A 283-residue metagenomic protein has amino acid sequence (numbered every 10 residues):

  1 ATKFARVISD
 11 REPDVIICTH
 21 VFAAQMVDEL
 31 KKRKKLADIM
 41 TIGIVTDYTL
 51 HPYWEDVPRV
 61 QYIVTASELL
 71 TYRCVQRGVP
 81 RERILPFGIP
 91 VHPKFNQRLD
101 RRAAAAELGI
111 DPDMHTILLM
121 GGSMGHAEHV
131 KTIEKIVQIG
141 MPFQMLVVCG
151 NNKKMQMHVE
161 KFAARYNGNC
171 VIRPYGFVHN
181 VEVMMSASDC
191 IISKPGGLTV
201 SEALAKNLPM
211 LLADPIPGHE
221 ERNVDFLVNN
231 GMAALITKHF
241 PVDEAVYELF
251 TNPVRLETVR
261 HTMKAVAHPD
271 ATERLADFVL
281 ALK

Functional and structural regions predicted by a protein language model:
A1-V21, E29: Conserved nucleotide-sugar donor-binding subdomain of glycosyltransferases
Q61-T116, M120-S123: A nucleotide-sugar donor-handling region in carbohydrate enzymes
R101-A103, I110-A187: Donor-nucleotide binding loops and adjacent catalytic segments primarily of GT-B fold Leloir glycosyltransferases
S186-P195: Acidic donor-binding loop of glycosyltransferase active sites
S188-D189, N207-P209: A short alpha->beta transition loop at the rim of the catalytic pocket in nucleotide-sugar-dependent
V228-G231, T237-V254: C-terminal "capping" alpha-helix adjacent to the active site of nucleotide-linked donor transferases in cell-envelope
R255-P269: A short, well-ordered alpha-helix in the C-terminal region of glycosyltransferases
P269-K283: C-terminal alpha-helical cap of glycosyltransferases
